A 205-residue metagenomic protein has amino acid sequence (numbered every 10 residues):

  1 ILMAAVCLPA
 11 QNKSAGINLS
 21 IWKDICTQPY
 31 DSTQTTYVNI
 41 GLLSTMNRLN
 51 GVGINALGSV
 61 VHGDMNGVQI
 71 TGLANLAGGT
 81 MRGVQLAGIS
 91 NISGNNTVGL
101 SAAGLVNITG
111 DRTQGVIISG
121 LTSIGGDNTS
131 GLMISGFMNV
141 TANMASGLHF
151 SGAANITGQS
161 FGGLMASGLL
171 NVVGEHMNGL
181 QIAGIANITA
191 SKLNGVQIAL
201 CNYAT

Functional and structural regions predicted by a protein language model:
I1-K13: Bacterial Sec-dependent N-terminal signal peptides
Q11-T205: Surface-exposed, glycine- and small/polar-enriched segments that build interaction surfaces at terminal
